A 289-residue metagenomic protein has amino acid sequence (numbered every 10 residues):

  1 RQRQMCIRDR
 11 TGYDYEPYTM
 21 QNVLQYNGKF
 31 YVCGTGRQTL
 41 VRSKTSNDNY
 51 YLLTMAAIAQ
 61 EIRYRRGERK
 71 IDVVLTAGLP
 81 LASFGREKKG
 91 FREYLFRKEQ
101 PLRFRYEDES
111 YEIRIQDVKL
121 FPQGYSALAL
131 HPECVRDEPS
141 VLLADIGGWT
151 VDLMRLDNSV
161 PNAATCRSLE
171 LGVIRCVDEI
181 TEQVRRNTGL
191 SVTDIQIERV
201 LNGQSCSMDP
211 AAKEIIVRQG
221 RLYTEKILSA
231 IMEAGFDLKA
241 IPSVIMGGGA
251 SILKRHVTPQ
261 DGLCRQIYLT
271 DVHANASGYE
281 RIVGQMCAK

Functional and structural regions predicted by a protein language model:
R1-V141, V160-I174, I195-K289: Nucleotide/phosphate-binding catalytic cleft detector across ATP-hydrolyzing and phosphate-transferring enzymes
S126, G148-W149: Short, glycine/acidic-enriched loop or turn micro-motifs at the edges of active sites
L143-D145: Short hydrophobic beta-strand that contains or immediately precedes a catalytic carboxylate
G147-G148, G249: Short glycine-enriched loops at secondary-structure junctions
V151-R155: Short beta-strand scaffold segments in enzyme catalytic cores
D178, E182-R185: Long, charge-rich alpha-helical interaction segments
T188-L190: Short, basic interhelical loop/turn and adjoining N-cap of the next helix at nucleic-acid- or acidic-partner-contacting
